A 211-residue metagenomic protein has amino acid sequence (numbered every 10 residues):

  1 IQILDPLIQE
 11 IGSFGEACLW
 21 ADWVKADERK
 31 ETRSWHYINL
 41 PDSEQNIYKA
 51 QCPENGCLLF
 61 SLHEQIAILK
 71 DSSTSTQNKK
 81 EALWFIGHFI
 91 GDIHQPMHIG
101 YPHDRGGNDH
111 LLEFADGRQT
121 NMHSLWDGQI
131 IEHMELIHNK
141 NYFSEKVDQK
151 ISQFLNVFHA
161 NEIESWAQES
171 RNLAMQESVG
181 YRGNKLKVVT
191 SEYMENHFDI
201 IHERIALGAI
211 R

Functional and structural regions predicted by a protein language model:
I1-F89, Y101-E192, F198-A209: N-terminal, motif-rich segments that launch catalysis or mediate targeting to/interaction with membranes, typified by
